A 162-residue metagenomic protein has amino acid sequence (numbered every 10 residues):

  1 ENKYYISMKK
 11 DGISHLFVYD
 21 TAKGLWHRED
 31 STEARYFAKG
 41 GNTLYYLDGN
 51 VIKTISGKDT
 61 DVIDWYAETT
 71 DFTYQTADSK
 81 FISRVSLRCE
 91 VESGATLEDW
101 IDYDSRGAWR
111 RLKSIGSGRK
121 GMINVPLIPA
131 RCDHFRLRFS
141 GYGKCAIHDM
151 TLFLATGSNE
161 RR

Functional and structural regions predicted by a protein language model:
E1-R162: Beta-sheet repeat architectures centered on beta-propellers
